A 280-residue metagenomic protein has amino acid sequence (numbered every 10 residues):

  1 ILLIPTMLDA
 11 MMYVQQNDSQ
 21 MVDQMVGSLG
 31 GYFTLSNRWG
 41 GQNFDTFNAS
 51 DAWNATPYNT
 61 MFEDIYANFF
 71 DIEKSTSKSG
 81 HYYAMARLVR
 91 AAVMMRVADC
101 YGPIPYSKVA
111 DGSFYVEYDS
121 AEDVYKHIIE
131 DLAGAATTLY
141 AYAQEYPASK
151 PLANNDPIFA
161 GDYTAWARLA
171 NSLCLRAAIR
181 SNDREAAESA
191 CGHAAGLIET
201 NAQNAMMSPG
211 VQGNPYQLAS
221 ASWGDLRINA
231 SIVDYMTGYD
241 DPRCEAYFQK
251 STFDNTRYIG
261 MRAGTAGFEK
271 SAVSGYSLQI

Functional and structural regions predicted by a protein language model:
I1-F33, N37, G41, D45 (+3 more regions): Acidic, glycine-rich segments characteristic of secretory precursors and extracytoplasmic regions
L35-V89, V93-I280: Structured, solvent-exposed acidic/aromatic patches
